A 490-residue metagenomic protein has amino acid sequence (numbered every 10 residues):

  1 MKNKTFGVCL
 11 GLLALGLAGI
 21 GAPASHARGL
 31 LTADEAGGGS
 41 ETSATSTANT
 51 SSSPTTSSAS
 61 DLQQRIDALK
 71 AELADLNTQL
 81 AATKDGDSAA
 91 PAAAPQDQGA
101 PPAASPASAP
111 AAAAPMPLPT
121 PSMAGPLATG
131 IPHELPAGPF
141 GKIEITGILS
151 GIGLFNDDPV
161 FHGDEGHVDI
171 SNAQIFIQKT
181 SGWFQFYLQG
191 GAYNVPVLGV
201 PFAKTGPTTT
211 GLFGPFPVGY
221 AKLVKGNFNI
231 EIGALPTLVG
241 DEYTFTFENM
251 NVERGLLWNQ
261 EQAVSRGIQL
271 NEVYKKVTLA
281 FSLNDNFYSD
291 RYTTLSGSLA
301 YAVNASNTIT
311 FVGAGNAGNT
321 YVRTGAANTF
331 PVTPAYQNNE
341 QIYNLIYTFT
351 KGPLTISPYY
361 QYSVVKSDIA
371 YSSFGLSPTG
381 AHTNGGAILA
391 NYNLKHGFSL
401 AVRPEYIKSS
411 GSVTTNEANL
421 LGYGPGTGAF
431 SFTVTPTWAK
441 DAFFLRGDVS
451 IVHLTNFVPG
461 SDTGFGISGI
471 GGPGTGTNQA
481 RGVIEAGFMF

Functional and structural regions predicted by a protein language model:
K2-L10: Bacterial N-terminal signal peptides that target proteins for export
L10-G19: Bacterial N-terminal signal peptides
G21-G153, D157, F490: N-terminal periplasmic/intermembrane-space "pro-region" immediately following the signal or transit peptide
Q63-E72, T83, F140-I143, Q185 (+6 more regions): A general secondary-structure boundary signal
S105-S108, G130-S296, A300-I309, L389-L394 (+3 more regions): Outer membrane beta-barrel
H162, T205-T210, I309-G313, T324-F490: Outer-membrane beta-barrel pore domains
D290-Y292, T320, S367: Extracytoplasmic/secreted cell-surface and envelope-processing proteins
